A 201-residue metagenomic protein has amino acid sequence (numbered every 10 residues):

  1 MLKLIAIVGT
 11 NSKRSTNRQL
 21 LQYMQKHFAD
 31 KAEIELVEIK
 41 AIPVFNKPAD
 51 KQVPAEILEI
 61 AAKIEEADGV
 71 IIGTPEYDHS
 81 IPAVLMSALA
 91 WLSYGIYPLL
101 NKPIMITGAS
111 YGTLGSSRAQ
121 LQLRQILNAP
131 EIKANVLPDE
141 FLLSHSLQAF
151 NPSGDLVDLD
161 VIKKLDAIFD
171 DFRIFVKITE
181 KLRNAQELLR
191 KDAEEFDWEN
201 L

Functional and structural regions predicted by a protein language model:
L2-K31: N-terminal beta1-alpha1 ligand-phosphate binding loop
G9-T10, I39, A109: Cofactor-binding loop segments of dinucleotide-utilizing enzymes, especially the Rossmann-like FAD- and NAD(P)+-binding
K13-T16, F45, S80-I81, G115-S116: Secondary-structure boundary/capping motif
A29-E35, I132-A134: A generic structural motif
E35-P43, E140-S146: Short connector loops at secondary-structure junctions
I39-E56, A149: N-terminal beta-loop-helix "entrance" segment that forms/cooperates in small-molecule cofactor or anionic ligand
Q52-E131: Helix-loop-strand module that forms the ligand-binding subsite of alpha/beta enzymes
N135-L201: Glycine-rich phosphate/pyrophosphate-binding loop and the adjoining helix
